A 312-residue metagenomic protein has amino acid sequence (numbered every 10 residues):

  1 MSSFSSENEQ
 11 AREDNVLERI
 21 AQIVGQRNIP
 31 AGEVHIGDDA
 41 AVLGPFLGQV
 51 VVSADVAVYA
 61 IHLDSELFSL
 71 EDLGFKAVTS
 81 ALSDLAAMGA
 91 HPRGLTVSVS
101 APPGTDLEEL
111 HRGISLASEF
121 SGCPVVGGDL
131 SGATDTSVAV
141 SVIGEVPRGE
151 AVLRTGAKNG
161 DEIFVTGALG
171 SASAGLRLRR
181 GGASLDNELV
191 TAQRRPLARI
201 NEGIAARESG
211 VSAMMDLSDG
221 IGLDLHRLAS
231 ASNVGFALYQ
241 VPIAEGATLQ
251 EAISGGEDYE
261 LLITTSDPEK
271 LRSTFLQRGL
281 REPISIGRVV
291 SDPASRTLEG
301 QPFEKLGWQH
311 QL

Functional and structural regions predicted by a protein language model:
M1-S69, M88, V97, S115-A117 (+1 more regions): Extreme N-terminal cap/leader segments of soluble proteins
S2-S3, N8, R12, Q193-L197 (+1 more regions): Acidic, Ser/Thr/Pro-rich beta/coil linker or hinge segments at domain junctions
V42, A81, G89, V125 (+4 more regions): Residue-level signal for inorganic ion chemistry
V50, A57, H91-L178, R288: Glycine-rich anion-binding loops of enzyme active sites
L70-T96, E109-F120, N201, G222-L228: Small-aliphatic-rich amphipathic alpha-helix that forms the alpha element of a beta-alpha
G104, L178, T191-D258, V290 (+1 more regions): Active-site-proximal betaalpha loop/short-helix elements that scaffold phosphoryl/nucleotidyl transfer chemistry
S173-L189: Short, compositionally biased
T264-L271: Helix N-cap motif at beta-to-alpha junctions
